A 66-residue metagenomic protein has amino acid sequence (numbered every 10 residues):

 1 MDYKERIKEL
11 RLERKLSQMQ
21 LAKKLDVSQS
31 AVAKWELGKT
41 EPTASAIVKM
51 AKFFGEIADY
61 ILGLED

Functional and structural regions predicted by a protein language model:
E5-K24, K49: Short basic helix-loop element that most often maps to the first helix and adjoining turn of HTH DNA-binding modules
I7, L21-A22, V32-W35, I61: Conserved hydrophobic/aromatic packing and binding residues within compact polymer-binding modules
D26-P42: Recognition helix of helix-turn-helix/homeodomain-like DNA-binding domains that insert into the DNA major groove
S45-Y60: DNA major-groove recognition helix of helix-turn-helix/homeodomain DNA-binding modules
Y60-D66: Short amphipathic recognition helices of helix-turn-helix/homeodomain-type DNA-binding modules
